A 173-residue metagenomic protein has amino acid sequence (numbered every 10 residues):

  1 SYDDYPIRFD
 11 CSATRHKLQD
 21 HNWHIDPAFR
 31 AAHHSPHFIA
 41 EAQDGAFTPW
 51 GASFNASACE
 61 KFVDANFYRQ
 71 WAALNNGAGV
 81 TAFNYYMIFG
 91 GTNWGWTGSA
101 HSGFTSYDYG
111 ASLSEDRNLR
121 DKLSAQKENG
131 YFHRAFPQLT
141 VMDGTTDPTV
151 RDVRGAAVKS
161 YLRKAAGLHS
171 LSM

Functional and structural regions predicted by a protein language model:
S1-N76: Substrate-binding/catalytic cleft of secreted carbohydrate-active enzymes, primarily glycoside hydrolases
A40-N55, L74-M173: Carbohydrate-binding surfaces of carbohydrate-active enzymes
